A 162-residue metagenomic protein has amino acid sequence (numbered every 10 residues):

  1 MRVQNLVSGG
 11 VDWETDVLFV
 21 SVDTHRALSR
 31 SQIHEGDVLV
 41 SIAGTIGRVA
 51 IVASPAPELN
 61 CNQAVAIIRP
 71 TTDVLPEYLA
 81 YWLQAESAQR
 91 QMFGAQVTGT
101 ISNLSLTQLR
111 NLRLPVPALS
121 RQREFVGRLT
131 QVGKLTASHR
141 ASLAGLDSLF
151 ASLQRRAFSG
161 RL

Functional and structural regions predicted by a protein language model:
M1-G9, Q32-R48, N62-V65, A80-F93: Short Ser/Thr-interspersed hydrophobic loop/turn segments at strand-loop and sheet-helix junctions that line or gate
V3, V20, V52, P70 (+1 more regions): Hydrophobic residues in beta-strands and at strand termini
Q4-E35, P55: Sequence-specific dsDNA recognition surfaces
I42-T45, E58-A66, V74-E77, V97-R123: A short glycine-rich beta-alpha junction/loop motif
V52, A95-T98: Short amphipathic beta-strand starts and helix->beta connectors
N111-L162: Amphipathic alpha-helical coiled-coil/heptad-repeat segments
